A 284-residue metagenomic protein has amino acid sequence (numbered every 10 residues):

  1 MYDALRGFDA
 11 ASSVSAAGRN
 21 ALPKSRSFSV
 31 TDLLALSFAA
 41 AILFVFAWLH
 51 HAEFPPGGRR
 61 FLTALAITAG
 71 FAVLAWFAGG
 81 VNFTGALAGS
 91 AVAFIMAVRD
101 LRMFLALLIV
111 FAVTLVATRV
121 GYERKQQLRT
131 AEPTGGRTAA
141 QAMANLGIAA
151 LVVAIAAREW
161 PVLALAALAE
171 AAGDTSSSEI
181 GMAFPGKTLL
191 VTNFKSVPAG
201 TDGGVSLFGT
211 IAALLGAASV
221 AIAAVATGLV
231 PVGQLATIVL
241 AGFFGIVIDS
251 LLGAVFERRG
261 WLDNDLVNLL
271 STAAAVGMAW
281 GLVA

Functional and structural regions predicted by a protein language model:
Y2-F8, S12-G18, L22-S177, G181-A284: Hydrophobic alpha-helical transmembrane segments
